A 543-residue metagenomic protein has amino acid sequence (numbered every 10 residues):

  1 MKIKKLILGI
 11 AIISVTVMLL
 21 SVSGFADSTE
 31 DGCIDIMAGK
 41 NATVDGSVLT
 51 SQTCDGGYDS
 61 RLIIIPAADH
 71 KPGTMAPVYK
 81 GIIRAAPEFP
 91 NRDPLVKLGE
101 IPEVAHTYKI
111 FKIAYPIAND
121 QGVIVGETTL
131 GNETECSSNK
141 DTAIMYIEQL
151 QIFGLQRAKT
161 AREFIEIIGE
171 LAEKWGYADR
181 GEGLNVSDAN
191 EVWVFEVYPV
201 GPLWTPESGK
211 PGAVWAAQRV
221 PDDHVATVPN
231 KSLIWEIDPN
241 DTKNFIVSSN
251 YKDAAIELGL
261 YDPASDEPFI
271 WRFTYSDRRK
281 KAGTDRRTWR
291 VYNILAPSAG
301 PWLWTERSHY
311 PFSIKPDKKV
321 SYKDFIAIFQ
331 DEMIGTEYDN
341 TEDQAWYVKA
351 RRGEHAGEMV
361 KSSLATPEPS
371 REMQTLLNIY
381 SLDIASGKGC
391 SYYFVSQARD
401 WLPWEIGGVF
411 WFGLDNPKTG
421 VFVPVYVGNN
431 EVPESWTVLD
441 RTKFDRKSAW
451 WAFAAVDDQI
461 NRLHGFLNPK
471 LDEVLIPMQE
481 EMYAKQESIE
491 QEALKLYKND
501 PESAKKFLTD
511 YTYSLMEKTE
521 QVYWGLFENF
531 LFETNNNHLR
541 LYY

Functional and structural regions predicted by a protein language model:
K2-I10: Bacterial N-terminal signal peptides that target proteins for export
G9-S21: Bacterial N-terminal signal peptides
V22-A26: Sec/Tat signal peptide C-region and signal peptidase I cleavage site
S28-Y146, I167-Y322: A contiguous strand-loop segment
S137-D141, Q149-A158: Second-shell loop/turn segments in exported
D253-V409: Glycine-rich, aromatic-lined ligand/substrate-binding cores of catalytic and carbohydrate-binding domains
V360-L494: Substrate-recognition/cap regions that form aromatic- and gly/pro-loop-enriched pockets for small-molecule ligands
V474-Y543: Histidine-centered catalytic/metal-binding microenvironments
